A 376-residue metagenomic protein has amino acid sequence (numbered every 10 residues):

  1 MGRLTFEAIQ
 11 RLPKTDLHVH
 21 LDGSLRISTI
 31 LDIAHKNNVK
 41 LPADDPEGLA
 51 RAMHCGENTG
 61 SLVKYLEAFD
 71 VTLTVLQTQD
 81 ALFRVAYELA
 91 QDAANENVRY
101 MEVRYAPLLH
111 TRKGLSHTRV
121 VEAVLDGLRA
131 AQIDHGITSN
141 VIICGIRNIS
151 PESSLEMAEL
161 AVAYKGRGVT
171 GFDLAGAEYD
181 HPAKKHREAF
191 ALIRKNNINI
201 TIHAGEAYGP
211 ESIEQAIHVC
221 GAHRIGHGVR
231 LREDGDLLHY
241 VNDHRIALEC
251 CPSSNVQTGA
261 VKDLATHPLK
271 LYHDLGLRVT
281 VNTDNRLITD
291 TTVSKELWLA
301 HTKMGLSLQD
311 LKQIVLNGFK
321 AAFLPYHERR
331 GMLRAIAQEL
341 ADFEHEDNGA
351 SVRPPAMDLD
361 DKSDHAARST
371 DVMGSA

Functional and structural regions predicted by a protein language model:
M1-I198, A207-S212, V219, R224 (+2 more regions): Metal-cofactor-binding active-site regions of metalloenzymes
